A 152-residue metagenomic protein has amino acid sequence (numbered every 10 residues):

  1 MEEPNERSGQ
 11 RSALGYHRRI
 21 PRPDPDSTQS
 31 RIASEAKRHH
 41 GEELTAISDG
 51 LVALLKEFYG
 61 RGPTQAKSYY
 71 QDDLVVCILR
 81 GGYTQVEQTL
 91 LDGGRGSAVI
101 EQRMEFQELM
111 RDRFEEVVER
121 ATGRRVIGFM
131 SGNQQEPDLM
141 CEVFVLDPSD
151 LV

Functional and structural regions predicted by a protein language model:
E2-E6, L14-V152: Interaction-mediating elements
